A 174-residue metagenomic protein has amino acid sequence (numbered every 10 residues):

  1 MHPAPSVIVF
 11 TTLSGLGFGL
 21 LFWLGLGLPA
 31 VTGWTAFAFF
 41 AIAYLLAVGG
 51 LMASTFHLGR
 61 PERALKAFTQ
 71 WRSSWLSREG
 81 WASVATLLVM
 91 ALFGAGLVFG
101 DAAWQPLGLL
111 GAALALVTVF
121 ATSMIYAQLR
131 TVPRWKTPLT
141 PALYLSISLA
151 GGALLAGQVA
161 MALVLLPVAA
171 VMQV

Functional and structural regions predicted by a protein language model:
M1-V48: N-terminal signal-anchor module of multipass membrane proteins
P3, V7, L13, A47-G49 (+4 more regions): Residue-level signal for the start and early helices of compact helical domains
P5, T11-G15, S73-S74, W81-V174: Long, contiguous internal "core" modules enriched in hydrophobic/ aromatic residues
G19, W23, M52, L58-P61 (+3 more regions): Alpha-helical transmembrane segments of polytopic integral membrane proteins, especially the permease/helical cores
L24, S54, F93-L97: Structural signal for membrane-spanning alpha-helices in multi-pass inner-membrane proteins, emphasizing helix cores
G33-V89: Membrane helical hairpin/interfacial module
